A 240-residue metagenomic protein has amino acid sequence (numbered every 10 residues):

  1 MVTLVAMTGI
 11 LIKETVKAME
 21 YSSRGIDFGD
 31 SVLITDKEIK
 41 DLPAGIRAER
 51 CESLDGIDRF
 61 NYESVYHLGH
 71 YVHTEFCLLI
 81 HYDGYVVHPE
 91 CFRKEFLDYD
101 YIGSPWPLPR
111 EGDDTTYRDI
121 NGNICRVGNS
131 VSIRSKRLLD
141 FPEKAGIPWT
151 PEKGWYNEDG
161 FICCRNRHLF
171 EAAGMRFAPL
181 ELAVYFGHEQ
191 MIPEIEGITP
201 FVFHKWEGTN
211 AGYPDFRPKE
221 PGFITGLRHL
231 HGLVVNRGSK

Functional and structural regions predicted by a protein language model:
M1-N61, V65-F76: N-terminal anchoring/stem segment of glycosyltransferases
V16, P43-A44, H88-C91, D113 (+1 more regions): Short glycine-/acidic-enriched loop or helix-start segments at secondary-structure transitions that form or flank
S31, Y82-D83, S135: Generic structural signal for small/hydrophobic residues in well-ordered secondary structure, especially within
I34-D36, I80-H81, G103-P105, G128: Short His-Asn-centered micro-motif
E52, C91, E181: Basic, ligand-binding patches in group-transfer machinery, especially extracytoplasmic/periplasmic segments
T74-V86: Short beta-strand-to-loop acidic/aromatic patch adjacent to the donor-nucleotide binding site
Y85-R118: Conserved donor-nucleotide/metal-binding helix-loop-beta segment in metal-dependent transferases, i.e., the alpha-helix
I124-G238: Catalytic core and acceptor-binding pocket of nucleotide-sugar-dependent glycosyltransferases
